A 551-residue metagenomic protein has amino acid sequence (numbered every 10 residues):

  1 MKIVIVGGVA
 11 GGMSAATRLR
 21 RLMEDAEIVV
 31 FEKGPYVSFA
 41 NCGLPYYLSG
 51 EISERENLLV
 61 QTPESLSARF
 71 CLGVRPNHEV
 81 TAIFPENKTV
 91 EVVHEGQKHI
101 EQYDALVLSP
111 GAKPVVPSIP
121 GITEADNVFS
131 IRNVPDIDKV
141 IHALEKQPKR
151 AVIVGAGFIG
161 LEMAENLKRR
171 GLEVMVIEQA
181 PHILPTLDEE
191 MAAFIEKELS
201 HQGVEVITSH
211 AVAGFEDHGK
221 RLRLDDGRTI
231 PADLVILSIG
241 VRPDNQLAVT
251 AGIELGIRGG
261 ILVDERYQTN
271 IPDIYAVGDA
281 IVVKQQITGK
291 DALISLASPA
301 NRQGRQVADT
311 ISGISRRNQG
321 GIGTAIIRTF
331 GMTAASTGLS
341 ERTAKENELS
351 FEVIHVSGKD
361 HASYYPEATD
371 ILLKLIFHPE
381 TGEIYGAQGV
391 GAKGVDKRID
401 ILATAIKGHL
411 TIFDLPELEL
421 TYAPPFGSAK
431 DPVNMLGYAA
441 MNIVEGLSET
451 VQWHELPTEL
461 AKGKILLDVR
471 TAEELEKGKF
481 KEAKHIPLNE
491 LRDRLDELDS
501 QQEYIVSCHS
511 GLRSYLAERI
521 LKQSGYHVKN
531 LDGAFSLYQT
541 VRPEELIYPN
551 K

Functional and structural regions predicted by a protein language model:
M1, G8, G12, A280-A392 (+2 more regions): Mid-to-C-terminal Rossmann-like scaffold of FAD/NAD(P)H-dependent oxidoreductases
M1-G73, N77, V115, F158 (+5 more regions): Beta1-alpha1 glycine-rich phosphate/pyrophosphate-binding loop at the start of Rossmann-like nucleotide-binding domains
D25-E27, R69, R75-H94, I100-E101 (+1 more regions): A Rossmann-like FAD-binding core segment of flavoenzymes
L59, A151, F158-G214, L296-A300 (+3 more regions): Rossmann-like dinucleotide-binding cores of NAD(P)H-dependent redox enzymes
E101-G111, V154, I230-G240, G304 (+1 more regions): Short hydrophobic core segments
P110-R170, E205, V263-E265, I486-L488 (+2 more regions): Glycine-rich dinucleotide-binding loop and its adjacent helix/turn
E124-Q147, H218-R223, R228-Q306, I401 (+1 more regions): FAD-site-proximal beta/loop scaffold in flavoenzymes
F413-P424, S428-I465, A472-Y504, H509-K551: Rhodanese-like catalytic fold shared by cysteine-dependent sulfurtransferases and DSP/PTP-type phosphatases
